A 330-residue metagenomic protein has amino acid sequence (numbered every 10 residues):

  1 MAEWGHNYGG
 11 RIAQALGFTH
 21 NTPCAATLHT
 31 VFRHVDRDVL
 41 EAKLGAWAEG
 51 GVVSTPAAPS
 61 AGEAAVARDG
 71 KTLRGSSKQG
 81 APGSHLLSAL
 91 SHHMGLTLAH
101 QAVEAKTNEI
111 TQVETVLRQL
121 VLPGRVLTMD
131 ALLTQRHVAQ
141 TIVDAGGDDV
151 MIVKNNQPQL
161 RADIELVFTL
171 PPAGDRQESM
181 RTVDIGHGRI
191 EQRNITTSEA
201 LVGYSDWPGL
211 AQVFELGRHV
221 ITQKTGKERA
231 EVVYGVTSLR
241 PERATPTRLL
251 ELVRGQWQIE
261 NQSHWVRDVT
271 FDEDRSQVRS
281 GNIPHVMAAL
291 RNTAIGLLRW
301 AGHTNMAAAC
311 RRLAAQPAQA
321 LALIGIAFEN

Functional and structural regions predicted by a protein language model:
M1, C24, V66-K71, A89 (+7 more regions): Short, conserved catalytic/metal-binding motifs centered on acidic residues
M1-L16: DNA-recognition alpha helix
F18-Q79, G146: Active-site- or DNA-interface-adjacent structural scaffold in DNA-acting proteins
G80-R125: Electropositive, glycine- and tryptophan-enriched low-complexity nucleic-acid-binding patches
I110, E114-K154: Domain-level cores of phosphate- or acyl-group-handling catalytic modules
D148-R254: An anionic, glycine-rich sequence signature occurring as long contiguous blocks
R243-Q277: Short amphipathic alpha-helical "interface-anchor" segments enriched in bulky aromatics
V266-N330: A short, flexible helix-boundary coil/loop motif
